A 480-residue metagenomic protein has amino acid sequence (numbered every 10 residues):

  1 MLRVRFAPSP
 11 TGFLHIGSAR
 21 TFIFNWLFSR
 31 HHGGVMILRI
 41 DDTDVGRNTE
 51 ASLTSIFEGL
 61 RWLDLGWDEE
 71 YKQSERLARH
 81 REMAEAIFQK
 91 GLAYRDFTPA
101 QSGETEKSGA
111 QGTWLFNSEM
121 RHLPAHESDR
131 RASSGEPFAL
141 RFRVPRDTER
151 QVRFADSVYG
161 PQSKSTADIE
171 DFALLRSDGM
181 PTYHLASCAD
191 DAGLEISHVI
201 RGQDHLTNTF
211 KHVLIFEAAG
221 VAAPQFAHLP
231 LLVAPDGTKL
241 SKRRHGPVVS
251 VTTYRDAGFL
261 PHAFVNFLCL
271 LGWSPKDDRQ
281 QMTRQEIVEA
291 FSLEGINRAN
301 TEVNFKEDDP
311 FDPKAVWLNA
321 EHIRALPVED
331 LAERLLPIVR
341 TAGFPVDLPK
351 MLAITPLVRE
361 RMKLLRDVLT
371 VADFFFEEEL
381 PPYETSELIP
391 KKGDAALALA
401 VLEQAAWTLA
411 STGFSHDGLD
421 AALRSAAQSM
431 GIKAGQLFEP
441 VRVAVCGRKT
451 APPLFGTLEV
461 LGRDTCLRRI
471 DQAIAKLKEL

Functional and structural regions predicted by a protein language model:
M1-R5, P247-V249, E286-G295, P337-A342 (+3 more regions): Short amphipathic alpha-helical segments and their helix-coil junctions
M1-T113, N208-V221, A263: N-terminal Rossmann-like or analogous alpha/beta NTP/dinucleotide-binding catalytic cores that position adenine
V4-P10, L38-D42, L194-V199, V249 (+2 more regions): Glycine- and acidic
N25, I56, I87, G91 (+8 more regions): Residue-level signal for inorganic ion chemistry
R95, P99-H228, V233-S241, S250-V251: Active-site cores that bind ATP or allylic diphosphates and position pyrophosphate for catalysis
V221-P382, C446-L480: Catalytic adenosine-cofactor/nucleotide-binding cores of aminoacyl-tRNA synthetases and other
H416-L461, T465: Helix-rich, typically C-terminal accessory recognition domains appended to large enzymatic cores
